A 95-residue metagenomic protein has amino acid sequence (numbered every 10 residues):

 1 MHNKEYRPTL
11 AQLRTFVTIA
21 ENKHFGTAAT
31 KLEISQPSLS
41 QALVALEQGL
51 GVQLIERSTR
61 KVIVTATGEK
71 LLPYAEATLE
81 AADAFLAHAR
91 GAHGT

Functional and structural regions predicted by a protein language model:
Y6-T15, Q36, G68, A75: The N-cap/first-turn positions of alpha helices within or immediately adjacent to helix-turn-helix DNA-binding domains
V17-S35, K61: Short helix-boundary/capping micro-motifs
H24-F25, L43, R57: Helix-turn-helix DNA-binding elements, focusing on the entry/boundary residues of the two helices that contact DNA
K31-L32, L43, L50, L71: Core residues of bacterial helix-turn-helix
S35-A45: Residues within the DNA-recognition helix of helix-turn-helix
E47-V64: A short LG(V/I)-centered, amphipathic sequence patch enriched for acidic residue(s) preceding the LG motif
R60, R90-T95: Interdomain hinge and pocket-entrance segments immediately C-terminal to HTH DNA-binding domains
A82-R90: A short, exposed helix-loop element centered on a Lys and neighboring polar residues
